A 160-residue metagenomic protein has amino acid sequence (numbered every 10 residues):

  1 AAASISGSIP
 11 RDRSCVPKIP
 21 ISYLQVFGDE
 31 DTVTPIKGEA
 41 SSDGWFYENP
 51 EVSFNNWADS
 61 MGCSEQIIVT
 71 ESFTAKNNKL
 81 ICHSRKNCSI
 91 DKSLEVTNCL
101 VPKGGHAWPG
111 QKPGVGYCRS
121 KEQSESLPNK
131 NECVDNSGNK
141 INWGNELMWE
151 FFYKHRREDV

Functional and structural regions predicted by a protein language model:
A1-V160: Flexible, surface-exposed loop/gating regions in the mature catalytic domains of secreted/periplasmic hydrolases
